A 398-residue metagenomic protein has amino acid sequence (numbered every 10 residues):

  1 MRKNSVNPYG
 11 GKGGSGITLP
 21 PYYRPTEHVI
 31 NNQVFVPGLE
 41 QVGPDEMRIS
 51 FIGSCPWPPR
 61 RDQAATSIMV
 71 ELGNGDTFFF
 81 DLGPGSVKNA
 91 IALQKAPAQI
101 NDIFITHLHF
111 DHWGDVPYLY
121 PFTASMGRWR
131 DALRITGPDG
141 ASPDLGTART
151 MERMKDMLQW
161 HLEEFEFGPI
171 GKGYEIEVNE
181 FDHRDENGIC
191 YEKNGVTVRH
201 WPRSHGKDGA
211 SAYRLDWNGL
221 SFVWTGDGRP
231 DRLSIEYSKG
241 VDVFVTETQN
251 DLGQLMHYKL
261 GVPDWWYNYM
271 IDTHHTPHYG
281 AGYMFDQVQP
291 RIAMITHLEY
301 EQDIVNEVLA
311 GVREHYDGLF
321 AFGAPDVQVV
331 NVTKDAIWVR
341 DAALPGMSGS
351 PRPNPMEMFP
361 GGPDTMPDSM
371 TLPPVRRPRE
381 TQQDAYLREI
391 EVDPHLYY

Functional and structural regions predicted by a protein language model:
R2-V223, N306-A336, G349, N354 (+2 more regions): Binuclear metal-dependent hydrolase catalytic cores
A212, N218-S221, R229-V327: Cap/insert and terminal regions of metallo-dependent hydrolase folds
V223-W224, D231-H274, V327-V330, M347-S350 (+2 more regions): Mobile, glycine- and charge-enriched loop segments and immediately flanking short secondary-structure elements within
H297, A336-D341: Short, charged/polar, Gly/Pro-enriched secondary-structure boundary elements
